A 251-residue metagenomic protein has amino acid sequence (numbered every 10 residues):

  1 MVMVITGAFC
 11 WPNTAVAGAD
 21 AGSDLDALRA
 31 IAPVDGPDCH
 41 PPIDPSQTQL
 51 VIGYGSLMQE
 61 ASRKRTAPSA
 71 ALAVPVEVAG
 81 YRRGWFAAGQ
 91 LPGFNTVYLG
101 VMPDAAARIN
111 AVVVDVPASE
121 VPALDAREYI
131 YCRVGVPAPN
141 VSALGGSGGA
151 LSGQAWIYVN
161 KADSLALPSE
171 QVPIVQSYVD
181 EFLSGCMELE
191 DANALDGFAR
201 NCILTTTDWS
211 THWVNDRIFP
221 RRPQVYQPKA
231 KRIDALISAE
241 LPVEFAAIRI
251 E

Functional and structural regions predicted by a protein language model:
M1-A8: Bacterial N-terminal signal peptides
A15-A19: Boundary at the C-terminal end of the N-terminal hydrophobic targeting segment
A21-E251: A glycine-rich, hydrophobic/aromatic-adjacent loop/helix-cap motif
